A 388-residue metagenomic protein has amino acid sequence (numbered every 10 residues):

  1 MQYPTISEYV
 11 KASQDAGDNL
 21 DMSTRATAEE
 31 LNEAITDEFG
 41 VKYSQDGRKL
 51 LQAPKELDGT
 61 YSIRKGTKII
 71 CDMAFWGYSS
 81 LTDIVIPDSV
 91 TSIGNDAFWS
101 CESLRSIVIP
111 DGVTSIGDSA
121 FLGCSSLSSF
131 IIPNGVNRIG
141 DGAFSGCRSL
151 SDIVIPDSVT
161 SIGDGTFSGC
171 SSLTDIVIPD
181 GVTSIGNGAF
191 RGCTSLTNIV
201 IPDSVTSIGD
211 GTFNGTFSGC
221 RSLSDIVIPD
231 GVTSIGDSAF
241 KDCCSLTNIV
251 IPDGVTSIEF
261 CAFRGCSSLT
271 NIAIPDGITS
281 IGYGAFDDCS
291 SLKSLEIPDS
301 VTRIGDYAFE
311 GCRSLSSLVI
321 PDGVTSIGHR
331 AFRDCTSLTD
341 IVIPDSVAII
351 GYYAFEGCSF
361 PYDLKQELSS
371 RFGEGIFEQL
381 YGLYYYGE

Functional and structural regions predicted by a protein language model:
M1-K42, R48, A53-I69, S79-S92 (+13 more regions): Structural signature of tandem-repeat unit edges
D46-L51, G142, G165, G188 (+2 more regions): Short amphipathic alpha-helical segments, especially helix-boundary/capping motifs
N95-D96, D141, D164, N187 (+4 more regions): Acidic/polar hotspots within intrinsically disordered regions
F98, F121, F144, F167 (+6 more regions): Generic preference for flexible, low-structure residues
F130, F167, F190, F213 (+6 more regions): Aromatic (phenylalanine/tyrosine) cluster motif
